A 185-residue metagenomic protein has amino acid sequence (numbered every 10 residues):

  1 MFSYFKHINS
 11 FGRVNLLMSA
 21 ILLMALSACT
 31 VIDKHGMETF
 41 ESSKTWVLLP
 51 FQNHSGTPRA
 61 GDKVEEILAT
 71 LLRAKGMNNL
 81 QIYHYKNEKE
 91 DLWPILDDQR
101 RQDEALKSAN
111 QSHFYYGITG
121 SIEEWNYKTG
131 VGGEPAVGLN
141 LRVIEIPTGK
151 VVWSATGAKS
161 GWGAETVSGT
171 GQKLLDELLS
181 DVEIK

Functional and structural regions predicted by a protein language model:
M1-C29: Sec-dependent bacterial lipoprotein signal peptides
C29-T45, E65-E66, A74, S108-S112 (+3 more regions): C-terminal/domain-edge helix-coil "capping" segments
S42-S43, P50, S55-S112, K150 (+3 more regions): N-terminal segment of the mature soluble domain
S55-G56, N126-K128: Short, solvent-exposed loop/turn segments at secondary-structure junctions
H84, V143-I144: Hydrophobic beta-strand positions
N110-G120: Mid-length scaffold segments of soluble, non-membrane domains
S121-W125: Generic short beta-strand segments
